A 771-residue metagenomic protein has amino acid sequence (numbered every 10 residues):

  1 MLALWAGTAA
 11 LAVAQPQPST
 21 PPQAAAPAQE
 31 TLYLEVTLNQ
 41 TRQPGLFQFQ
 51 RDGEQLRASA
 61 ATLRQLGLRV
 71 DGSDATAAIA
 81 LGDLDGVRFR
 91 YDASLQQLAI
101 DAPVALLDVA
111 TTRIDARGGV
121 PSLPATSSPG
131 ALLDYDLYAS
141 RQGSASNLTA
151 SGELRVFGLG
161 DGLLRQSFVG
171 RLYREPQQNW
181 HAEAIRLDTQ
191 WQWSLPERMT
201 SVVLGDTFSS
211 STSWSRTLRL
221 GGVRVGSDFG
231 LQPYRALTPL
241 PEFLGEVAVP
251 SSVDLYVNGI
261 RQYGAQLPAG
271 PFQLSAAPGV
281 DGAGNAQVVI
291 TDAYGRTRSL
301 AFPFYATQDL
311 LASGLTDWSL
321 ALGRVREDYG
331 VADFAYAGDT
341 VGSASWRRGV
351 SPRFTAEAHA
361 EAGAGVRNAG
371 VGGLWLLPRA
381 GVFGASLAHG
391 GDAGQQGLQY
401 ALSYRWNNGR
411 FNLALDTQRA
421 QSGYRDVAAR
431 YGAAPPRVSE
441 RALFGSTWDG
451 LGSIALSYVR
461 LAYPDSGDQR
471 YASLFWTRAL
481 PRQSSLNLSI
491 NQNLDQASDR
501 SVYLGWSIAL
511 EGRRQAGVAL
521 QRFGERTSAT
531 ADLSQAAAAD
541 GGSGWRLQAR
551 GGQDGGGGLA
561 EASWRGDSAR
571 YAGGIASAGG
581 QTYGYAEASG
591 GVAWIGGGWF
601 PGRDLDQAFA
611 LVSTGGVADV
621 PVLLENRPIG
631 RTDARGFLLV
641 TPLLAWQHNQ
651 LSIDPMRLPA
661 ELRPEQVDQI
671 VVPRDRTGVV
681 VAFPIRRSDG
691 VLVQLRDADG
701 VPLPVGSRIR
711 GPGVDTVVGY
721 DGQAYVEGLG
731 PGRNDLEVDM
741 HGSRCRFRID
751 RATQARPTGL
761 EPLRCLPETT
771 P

Functional and structural regions predicted by a protein language model:
A12-P239, G524-A593, P601: Post-signal-peptide, soluble extracytosolic/periplasmic N-terminal scaffold domains of envelope/secretory systems
P27-L34, T41-F47, R51, G616-N626 (+1 more regions): Short, ordered, surface-exposed loop/turn motifs in non-cytosolic proteins
L34-V36, G245, A610-T614, D689-A698: A short, amphipathic beta-strand motif
Q50-A58, A277-A283, F637-L651, M656-R663 (+2 more regions): Short Pro-Gly-centered beta-turn/loop motif in secreted/extracellular proteins
Q97-D101, Q308-L311, G598, V667-S688 (+1 more regions): Extracellular beta-sheet/turn segments enriched in Thr/Pro/Gly and aliphatic residues
L123-P124, L148-D161, E183-P196, Y336-P352 (+11 more regions): Feature captures outer-membrane beta-barrel proteins of Gram-negative bacteria and organelles
Y135-A139, Q166-G170, V202-F208, L320-R324 (+8 more regions): Transmembrane beta-barrel strands of outer-membrane/channel proteins
R627-G636, G713-Q723: Short, acidic Ser/Thr/Gly-rich low-complexity loop/linker segments typical of extracellular and cell-surface proteins
